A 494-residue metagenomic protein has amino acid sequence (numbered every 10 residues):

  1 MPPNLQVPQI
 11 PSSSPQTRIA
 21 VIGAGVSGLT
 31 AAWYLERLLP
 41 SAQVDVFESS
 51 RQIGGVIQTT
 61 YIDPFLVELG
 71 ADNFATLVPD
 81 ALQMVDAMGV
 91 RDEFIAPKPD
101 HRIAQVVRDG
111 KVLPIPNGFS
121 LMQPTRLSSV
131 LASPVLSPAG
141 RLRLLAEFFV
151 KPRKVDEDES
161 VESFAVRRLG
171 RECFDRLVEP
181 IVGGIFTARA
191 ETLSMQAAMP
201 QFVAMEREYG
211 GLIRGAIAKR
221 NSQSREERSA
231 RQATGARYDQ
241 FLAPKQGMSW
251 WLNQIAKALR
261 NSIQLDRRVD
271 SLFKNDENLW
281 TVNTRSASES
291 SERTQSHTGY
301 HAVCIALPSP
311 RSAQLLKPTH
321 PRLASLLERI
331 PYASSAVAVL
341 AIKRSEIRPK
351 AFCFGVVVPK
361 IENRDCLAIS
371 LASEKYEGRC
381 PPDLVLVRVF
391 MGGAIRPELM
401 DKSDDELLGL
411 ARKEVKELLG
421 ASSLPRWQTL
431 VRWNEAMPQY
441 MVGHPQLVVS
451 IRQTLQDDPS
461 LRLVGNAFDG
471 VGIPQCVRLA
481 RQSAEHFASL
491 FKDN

Functional and structural regions predicted by a protein language model:
P2-L5, R267-R388, G392-D401, D405 (+2 more regions): Mid-domain catalytic core of redox enzymes that form a hydrophobic substrate pocket/lid adjacent to a catalytic redox
P2-S14, N117-G118, A351-F352, A368-N494: Conserved flavin/dinucleotide-binding core of flavoenzymes
T17-V46, A488: N-terminal Rossmann-like FAD-binding beta1-loop-alpha1 element of flavoenzymes
S27, Q52, P310: Conserved Rossmann-like nucleotide-cofactor binding loop
W33, R37, T59, K257 (+6 more regions): Short, well-ordered alpha-helices that flank and scaffold nucleotide-derived cofactor binding pockets
E36-I62: Glycine-rich FAD pyrophosphate-binding loop
D63-K151: Dinucleotide-binding Rossmann-like beta1-alpha1 core, especially the glycine-rich loop that anchors the ADP
I103, Q123, L127, G140-F273 (+1 more regions): Active-site/ligand-binding neighborhood in enzyme catalytic cores
